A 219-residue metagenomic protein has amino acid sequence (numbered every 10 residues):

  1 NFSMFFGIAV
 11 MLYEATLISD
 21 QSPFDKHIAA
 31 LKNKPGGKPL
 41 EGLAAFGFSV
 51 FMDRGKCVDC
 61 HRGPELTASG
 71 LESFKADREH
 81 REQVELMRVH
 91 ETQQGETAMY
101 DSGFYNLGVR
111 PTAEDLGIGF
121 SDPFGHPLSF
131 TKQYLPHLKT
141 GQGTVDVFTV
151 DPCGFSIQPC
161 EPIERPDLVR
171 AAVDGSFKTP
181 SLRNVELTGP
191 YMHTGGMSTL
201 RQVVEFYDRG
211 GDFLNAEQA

Functional and structural regions predicted by a protein language model:
N1-A219: Periplasmic c-type cytochrome electron-transfer domains
